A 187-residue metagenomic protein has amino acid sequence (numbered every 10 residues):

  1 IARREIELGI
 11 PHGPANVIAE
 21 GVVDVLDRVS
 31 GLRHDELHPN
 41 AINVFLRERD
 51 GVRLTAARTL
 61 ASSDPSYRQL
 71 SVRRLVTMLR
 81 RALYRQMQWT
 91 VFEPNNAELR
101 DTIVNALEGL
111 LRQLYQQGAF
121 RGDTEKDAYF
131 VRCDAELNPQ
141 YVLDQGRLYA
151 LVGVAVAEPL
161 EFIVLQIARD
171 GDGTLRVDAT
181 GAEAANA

Functional and structural regions predicted by a protein language model:
I1-A187: Structured, hydrophobic secondary-structure cores that serve as assembly/anchoring elements
